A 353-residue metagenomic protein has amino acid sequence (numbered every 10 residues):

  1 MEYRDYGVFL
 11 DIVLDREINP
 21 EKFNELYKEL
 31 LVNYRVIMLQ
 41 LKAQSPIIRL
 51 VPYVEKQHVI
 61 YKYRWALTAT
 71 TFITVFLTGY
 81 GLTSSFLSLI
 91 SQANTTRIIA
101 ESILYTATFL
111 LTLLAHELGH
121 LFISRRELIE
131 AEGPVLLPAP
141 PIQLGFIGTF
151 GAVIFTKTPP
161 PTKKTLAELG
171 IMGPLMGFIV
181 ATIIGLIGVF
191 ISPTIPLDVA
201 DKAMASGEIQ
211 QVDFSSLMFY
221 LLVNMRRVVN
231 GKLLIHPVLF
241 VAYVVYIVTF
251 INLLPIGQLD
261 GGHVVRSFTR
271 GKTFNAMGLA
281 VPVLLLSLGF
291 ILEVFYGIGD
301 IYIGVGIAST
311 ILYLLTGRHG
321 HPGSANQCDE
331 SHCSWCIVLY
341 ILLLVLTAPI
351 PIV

Functional and structural regions predicted by a protein language model:
M1-V353: Hydrophobic transmembrane alpha-helices and their immediate loop junctions in multi-pass integral membrane proteins
